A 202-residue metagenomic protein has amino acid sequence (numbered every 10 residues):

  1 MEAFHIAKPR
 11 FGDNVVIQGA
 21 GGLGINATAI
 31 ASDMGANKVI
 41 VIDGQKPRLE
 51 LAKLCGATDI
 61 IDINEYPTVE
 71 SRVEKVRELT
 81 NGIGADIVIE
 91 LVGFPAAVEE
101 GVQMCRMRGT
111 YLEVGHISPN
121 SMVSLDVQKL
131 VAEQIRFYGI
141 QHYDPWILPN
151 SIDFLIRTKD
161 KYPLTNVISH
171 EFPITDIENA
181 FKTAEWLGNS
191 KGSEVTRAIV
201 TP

Functional and structural regions predicted by a protein language model:
M1-N37: Short internal alpha-helix immediately C-terminal to a glycine-rich phosphate-binding loop in Rossmann-like
G12, A57, N81-A85, L164 (+1 more regions): Local beta-strand N-terminus motif with an aromatic residue
N14, N37-V39, T110, R136: Residues at the starts of beta-strands that form the adenosine-phosphate
I17-A20, S32-E100: Adenosine-nucleotide cofactor-binding segment
Q45, I117, Y143: Residues in the short beta-alpha loop(s) of Rossmann-like NAD(P)-binding domains
E99-Q103, P145-P202: C-terminal hydrophobic helical "lid"/dimerization subdomain of Rossmann-like NAD(P)H-dependent oxidoreductases
C105-M107: Helix-to-beta-strand junctions that scaffold the AdoMet/dcAdoMet cofactor pocket in Class I SAM-dependent enzymes
G109-T110, V114, S124-N166: Rossmann-fold dehydrogenase core element
